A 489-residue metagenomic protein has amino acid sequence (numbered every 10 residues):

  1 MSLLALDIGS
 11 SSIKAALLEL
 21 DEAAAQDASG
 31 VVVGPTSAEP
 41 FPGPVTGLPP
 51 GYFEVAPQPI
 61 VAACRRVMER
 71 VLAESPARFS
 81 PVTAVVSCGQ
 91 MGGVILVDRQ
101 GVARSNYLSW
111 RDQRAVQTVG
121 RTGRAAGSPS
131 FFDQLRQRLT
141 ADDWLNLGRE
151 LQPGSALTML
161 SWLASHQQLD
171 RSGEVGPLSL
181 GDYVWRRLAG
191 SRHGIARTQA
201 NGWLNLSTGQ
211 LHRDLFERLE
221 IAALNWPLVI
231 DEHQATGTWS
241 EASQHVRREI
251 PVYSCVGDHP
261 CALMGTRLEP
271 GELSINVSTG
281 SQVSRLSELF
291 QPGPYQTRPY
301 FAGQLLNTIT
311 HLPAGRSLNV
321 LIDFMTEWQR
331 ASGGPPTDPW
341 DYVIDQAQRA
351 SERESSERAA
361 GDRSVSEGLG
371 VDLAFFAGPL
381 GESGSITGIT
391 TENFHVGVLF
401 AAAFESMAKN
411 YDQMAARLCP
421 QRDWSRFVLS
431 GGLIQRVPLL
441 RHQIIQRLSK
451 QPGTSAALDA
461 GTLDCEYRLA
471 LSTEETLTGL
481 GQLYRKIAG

Functional and structural regions predicted by a protein language model:
M1-N106, Q117, H245-S254, D338 (+3 more regions): N-terminal glycine/serine-rich phosphate-binding loop of ATP-dependent small-molecule kinases, especially carbohydrate
K14, A189-G190, L312, P335-S385: Conserved ATP-utilizing enzyme core subdomain
P59-S75, T208-L215, M407-R417: Short, well-ordered amphipathic alpha-helical segments that serve as non-catalytic structural scaffolds within diverse
E69-P335: Glycine-rich phosphate-binding/catalytic subdomain of phosphoryl-transfer and nucleotide/sugar-phosphate-processing
I230-Q244, R285-T297, P379-G388, Q435-L463: Acidic-glycine-rich active-site phosphate/pyrophosphate-binding loop
E232, C255, V277, L286 (+3 more regions): Generic beta-strand/beta-sheet core signal
C261-G265, T310-I322, A401, E405 (+4 more regions): Glycine-rich phosphate-binding/hydrolytic loop that grips phosphoryl groups
G361-P452, Y467-L471: Activation-segment/catalytic-loop signature of the eukaryotic protein kinase fold
